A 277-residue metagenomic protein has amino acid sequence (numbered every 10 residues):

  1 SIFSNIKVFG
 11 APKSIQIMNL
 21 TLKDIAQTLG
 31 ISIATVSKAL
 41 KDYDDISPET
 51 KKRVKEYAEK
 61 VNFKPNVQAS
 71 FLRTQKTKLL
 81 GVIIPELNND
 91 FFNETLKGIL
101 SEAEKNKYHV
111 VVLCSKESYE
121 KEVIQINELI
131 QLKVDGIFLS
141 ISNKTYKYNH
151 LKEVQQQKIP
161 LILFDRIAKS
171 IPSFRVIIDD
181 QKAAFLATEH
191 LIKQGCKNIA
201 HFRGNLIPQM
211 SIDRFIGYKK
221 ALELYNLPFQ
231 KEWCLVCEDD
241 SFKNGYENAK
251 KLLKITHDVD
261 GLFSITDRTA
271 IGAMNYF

Functional and structural regions predicted by a protein language model:
S1-M18, I33, K60, S101-H109 (+3 more regions): Bacterial carbohydrate/catabolite-sensing allosteric modules
I2-K76: N-terminal helix-turn-helix DNA-binding module of bacterial transcription factors
I17-L20, E59-K97, K105-Y108, K116-E117 (+1 more regions): N-terminal helix-turn-helix/winged-helix DNA-binding helices and compositionally similar short basic alpha-helical
I33-K38, L72-N88, H190, N198-N205: Short beta-strand segments enriched in small/hydrophobic residues
I83, L113, S140, F202 (+1 more regions): Structural motif
K116-Y119, S142-Y146, R268: Short beta->alpha connector loops
